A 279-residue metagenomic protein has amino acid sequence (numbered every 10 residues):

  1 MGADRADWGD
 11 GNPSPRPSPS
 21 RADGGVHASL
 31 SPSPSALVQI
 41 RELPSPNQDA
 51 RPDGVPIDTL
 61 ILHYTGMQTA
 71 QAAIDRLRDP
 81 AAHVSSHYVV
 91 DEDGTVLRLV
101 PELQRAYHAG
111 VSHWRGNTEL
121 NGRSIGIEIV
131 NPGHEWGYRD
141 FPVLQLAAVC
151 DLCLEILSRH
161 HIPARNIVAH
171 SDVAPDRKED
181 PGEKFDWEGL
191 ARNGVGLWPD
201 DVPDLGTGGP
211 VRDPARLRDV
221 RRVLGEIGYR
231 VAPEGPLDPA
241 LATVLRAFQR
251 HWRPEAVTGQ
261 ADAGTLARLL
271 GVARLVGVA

Functional and structural regions predicted by a protein language model:
G2-R5, P15-P19: Ser/Thr/Pro/Gly-rich low-complexity, intrinsically disordered segments
A3-D10, D23: Short, low-complexity, charge-dense intrinsically disordered segments
R21, S31, A174: Alpha-helical and His/Cys-centered functional microenvironments
S33-R165: Active-site-adjacent loop/helix surface patches within enzyme catalytic domains that shape the substrate-binding cleft
G110-S112, V143-R165, P175-A279: Cell-envelope/ECM-targeting effectors and their regulatory/trafficking segments
